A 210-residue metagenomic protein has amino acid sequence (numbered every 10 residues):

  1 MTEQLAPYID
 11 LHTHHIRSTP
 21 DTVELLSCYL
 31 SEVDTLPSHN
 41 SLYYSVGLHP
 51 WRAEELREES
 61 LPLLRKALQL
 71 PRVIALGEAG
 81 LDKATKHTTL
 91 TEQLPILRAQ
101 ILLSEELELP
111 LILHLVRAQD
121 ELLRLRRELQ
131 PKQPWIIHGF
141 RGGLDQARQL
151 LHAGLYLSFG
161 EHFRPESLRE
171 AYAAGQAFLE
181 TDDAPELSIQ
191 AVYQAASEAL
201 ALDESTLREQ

Functional and structural regions predicted by a protein language model:
M1-Q210: Mid-domain alpha/beta scaffold segments of enzyme catalytic cores
